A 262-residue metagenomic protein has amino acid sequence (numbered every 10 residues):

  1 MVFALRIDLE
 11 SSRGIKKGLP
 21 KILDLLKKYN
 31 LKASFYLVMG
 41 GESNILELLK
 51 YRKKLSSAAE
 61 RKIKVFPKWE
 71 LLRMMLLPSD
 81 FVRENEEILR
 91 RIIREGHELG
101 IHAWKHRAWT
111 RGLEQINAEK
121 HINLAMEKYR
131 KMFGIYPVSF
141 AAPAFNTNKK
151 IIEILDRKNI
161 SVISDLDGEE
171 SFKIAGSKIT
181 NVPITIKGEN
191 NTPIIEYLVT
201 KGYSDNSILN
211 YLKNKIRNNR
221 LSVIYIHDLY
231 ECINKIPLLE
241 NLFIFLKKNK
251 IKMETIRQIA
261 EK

Functional and structural regions predicted by a protein language model:
M1-S139, A144-N181, S204-I224, E231-K262: Catalytic alpha-helical scaffold of carbohydrate-active enzymes acting on polysaccharides/glycoconjugates
V182-V199: Positively charged, amphipathic and often flexible ligand-engagement surfaces
E189, H227-D228: Active-site clefts of carbohydrate-active enzymes
